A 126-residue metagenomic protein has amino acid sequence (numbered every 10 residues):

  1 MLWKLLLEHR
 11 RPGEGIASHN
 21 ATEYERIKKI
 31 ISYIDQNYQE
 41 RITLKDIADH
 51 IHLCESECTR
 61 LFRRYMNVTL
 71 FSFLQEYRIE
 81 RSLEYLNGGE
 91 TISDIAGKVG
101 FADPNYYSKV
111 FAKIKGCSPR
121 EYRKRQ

Functional and structural regions predicted by a protein language model:
M1-S18, T22, K29, E57: An amphipathic alpha-helical interaction segment
L2-H9, I34, F62, L86: Hydrophobic recognition helices of helix-based DNA-binding modules
S18-R26, N67-L74: Short, Lys/Arg-enriched anionic-surface-contact patches
S32, Q36, R41-K45, R64-N105 (+1 more regions): Terminal helix-turn-helix DNA-binding modules in bacterial transcription factors
D46-E55, T59: Helix-turn-helix
I51, V99-G100, F111: Core residues of bacterial helix-turn-helix
E57-C58, F62, Y106-Y107, F111: Short hydrophobic/aromatic patch on the recognition helix
K109-Q126: …primarily DNA-binding HTH/wHTH and HhH modules…
